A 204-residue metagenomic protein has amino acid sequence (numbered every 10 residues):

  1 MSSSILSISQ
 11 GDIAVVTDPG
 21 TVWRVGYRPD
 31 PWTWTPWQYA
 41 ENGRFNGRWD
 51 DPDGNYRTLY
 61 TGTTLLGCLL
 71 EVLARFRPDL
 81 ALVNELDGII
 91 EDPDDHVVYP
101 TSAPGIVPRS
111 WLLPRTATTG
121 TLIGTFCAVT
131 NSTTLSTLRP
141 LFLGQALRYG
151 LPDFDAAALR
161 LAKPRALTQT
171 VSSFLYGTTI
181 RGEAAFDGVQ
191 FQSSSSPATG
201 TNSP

Functional and structural regions predicted by a protein language model:
M1-G47, A81-P204: Active-site and NAD+-binding cores of ADP-ribose-processing enzymes
G47-L80: Extended catalytic/binding region for NAD+/ADP-ribose chemistry, centered on the ART fold
